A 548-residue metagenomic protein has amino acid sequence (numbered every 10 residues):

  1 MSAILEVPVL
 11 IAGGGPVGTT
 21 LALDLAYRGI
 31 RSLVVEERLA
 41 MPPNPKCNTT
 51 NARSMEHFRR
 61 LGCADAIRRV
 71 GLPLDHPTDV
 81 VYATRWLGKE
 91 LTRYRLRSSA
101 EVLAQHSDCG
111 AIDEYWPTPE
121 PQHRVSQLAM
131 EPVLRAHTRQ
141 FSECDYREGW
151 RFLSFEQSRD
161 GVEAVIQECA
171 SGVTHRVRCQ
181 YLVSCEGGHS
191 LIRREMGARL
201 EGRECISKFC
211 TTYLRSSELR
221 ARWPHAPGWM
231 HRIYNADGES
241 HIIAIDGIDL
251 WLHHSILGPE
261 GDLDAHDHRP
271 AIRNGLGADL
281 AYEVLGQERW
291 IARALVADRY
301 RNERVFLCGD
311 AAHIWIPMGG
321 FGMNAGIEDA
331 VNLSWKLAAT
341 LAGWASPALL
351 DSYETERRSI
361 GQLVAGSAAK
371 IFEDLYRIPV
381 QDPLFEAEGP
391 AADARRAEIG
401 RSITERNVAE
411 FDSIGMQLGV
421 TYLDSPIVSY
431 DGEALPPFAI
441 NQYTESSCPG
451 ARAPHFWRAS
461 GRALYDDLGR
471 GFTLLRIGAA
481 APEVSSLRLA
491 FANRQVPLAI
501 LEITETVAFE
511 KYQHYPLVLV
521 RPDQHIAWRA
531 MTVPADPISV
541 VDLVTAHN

Functional and structural regions predicted by a protein language model:
A3-V17: Beta1/beta-strand and adjacent pyrophosphate-binding region of the FAD-binding site in flavoprotein oxidoreductases
L5-V7, S171-Y181: Core beta-strand elements of the Rossmann-like FAD/NAD(P) dinucleotide-binding domain in flavoenzyme oxidoreductases
G13-A22, G29, L134, V183-S184 (+6 more regions): Conserved mid-domain beta->alpha element of the FAD-binding
A26-K46: Glycine-rich FAD pyrophosphate-binding loop
P43-K46, T50-H137, Y234: Active-site-adjacent segment of FAD-dependent monooxygenases/related oxidoreductases
A136, Y181, C185-A294: Conserved FAD-binding catalytic core of PHBH/FMO-like flavoproteins
E148-V162: A conserved short coil-to-beta-strand element within the FAD-binding core of flavoproteins
A338-A451, W457, R462-L468, F472 (+6 more regions): C-terminal helical "tail/cap" subdomain of flavin- and related membrane-associated enzymes
